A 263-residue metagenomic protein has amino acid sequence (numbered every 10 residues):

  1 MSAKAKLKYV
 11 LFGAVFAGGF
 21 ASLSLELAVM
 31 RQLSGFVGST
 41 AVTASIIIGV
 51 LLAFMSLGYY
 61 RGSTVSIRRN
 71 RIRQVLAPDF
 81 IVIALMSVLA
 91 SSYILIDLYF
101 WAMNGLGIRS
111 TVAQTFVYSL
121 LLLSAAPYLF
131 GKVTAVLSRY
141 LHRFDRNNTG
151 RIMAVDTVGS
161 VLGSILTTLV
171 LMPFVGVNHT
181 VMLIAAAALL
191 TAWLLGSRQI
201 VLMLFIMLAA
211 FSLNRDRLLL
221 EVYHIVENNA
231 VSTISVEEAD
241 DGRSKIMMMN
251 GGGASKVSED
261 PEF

Functional and structural regions predicted by a protein language model:
M1-E259: Alpha-helical transmembrane segments of multi-pass membrane proteins
E262-F263: Membrane-embedded segments
